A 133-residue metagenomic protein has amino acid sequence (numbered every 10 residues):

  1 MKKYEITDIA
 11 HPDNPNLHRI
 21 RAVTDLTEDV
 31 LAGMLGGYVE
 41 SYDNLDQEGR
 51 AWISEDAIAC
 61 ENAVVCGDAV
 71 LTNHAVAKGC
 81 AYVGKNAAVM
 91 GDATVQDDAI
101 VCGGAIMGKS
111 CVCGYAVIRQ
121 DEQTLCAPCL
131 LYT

Functional and structural regions predicted by a protein language model:
M1-D68, H74: Extended, small-residue-rich solenoid/repeat segments and analogous flexible loops that form exposed scaffolds
D43-L45, A51, A57, A63 (+10 more regions): Residues at the loop-to-beta-strand transition
C126: Zinc-coordinating Cys/His ligand positions in small cysteine/histidine-rich zinc-finger domains
Y132-T133: Conserved small/polar residues in nucleotide/adenosyl-binding loops
